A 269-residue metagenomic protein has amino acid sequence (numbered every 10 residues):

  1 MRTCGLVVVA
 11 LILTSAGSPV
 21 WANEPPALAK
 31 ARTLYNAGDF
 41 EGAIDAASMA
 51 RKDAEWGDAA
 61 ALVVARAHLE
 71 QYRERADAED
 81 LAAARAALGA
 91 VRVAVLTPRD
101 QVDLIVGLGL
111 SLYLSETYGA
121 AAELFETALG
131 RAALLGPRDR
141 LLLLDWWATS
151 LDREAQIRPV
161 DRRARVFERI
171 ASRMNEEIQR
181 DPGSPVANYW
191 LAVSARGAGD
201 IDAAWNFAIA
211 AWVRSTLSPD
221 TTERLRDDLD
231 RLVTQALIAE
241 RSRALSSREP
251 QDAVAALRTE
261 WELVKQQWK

Functional and structural regions predicted by a protein language model:
G17-E74, A78, A82, R258-K269: N-terminal leader/linker segments that initiate helical-solenoid repeat arrays
E55, L96-R99, A133, P182 (+1 more regions): Short coil turns that delineate tetratricopeptide repeat
A164-E168, D220-K269: Terminal, low-structured helical/coil segments at or just beyond the last alpha-helical repeat
